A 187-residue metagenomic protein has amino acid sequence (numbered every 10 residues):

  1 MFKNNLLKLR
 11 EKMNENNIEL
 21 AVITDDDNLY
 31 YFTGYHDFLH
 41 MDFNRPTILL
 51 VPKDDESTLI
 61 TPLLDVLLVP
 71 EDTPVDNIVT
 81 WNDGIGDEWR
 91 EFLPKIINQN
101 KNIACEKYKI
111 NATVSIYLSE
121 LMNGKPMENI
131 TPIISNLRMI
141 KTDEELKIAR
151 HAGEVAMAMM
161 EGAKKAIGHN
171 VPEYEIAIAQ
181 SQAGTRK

Functional and structural regions predicted by a protein language model:
M1-M159: A composition/biophysics-driven feature that prefers long, compositionally simple stretches
I130-T131, K164-A166: A short, structure-level motif marking secondary-structure boundaries and short turns
G153-A163, E173, S181: Active-site pocket-lining segments that scaffold enzyme catalytic pockets across diverse folds
G168-I176: Short, charged, surface-exposed loops that flank catalytic or proteolytic processing sites
G184-K187: Short, intrinsically disordered, charge-balanced linker/junction segments flanking boundaries in proteins
